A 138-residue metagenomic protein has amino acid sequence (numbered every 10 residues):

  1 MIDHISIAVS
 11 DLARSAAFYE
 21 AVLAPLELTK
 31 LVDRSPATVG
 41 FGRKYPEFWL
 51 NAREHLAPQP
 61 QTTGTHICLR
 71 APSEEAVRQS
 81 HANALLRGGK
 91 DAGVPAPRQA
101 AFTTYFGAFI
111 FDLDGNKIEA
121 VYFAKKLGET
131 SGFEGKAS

Functional and structural regions predicted by a protein language model:
M1, P60-T63, F102: Short glycine-enriched loop/turn motifs at secondary-structure junctions
M1-A16, I67, A124-S138: N-terminal beta-strand motif that seeds the catalytic metal site of vicinal oxygen chelate
A8-F48: Core segments of cupin and vicinal oxygen chelate
V9-A13, L69-L113: Vicinal oxygen chelate
A37-V39, T65, T104-A108: Short beta-strand micro-motifs in enzyme catalytic cores
F41-H81: Long, continuous compositionally biased terminal/linker segments
N116: Conserved Rossmann-like nucleotide-cofactor binding loop
E119-A120: Short glycine-/small-residue motifs
